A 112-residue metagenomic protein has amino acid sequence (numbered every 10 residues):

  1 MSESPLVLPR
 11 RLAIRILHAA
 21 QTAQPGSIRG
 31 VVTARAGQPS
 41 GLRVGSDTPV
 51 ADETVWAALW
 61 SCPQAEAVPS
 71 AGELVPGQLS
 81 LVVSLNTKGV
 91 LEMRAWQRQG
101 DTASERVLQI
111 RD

Functional and structural regions predicted by a protein language model:
M1-W56, A65-D112: Conserved beta-strand-loop surface patch within small alpha/beta domains used for substrate/adaptor or ligand engagement
